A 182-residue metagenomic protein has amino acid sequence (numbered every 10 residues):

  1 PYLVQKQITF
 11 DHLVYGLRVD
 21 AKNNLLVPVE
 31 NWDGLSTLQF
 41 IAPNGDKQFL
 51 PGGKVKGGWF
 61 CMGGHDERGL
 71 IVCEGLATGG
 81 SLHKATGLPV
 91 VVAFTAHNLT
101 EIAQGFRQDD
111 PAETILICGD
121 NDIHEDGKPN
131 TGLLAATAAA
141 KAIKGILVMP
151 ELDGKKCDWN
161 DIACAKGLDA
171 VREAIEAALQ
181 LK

Functional and structural regions predicted by a protein language model:
P1-L25, A177-K182: TOPRIM metal-binding catalytic domain and adjacent DNA-binding surface shared by DnaG-type primases
Q5, F10, V19, F40 (+2 more regions): Generic structural "secondary-structure junction" signal
D11, G16, D46-F49, G63 (+4 more regions): Residues in flexible loops and secondary-structure boundaries
V14, N44-K47, K56, A165-L168 (+2 more regions): A generic structural micro-environment signature that highlights single residues at secondary-structure boundaries
R18, K47, K54-V55, W59-F60 (+4 more regions): Compositionally biased, intrinsically disordered low-complexity regions
D20-P111: Phosphate-handling DNA/RNA-contact segment within nucleic-acid enzymes
R68, L76, G80-K182: TOPRIM fold recognition
